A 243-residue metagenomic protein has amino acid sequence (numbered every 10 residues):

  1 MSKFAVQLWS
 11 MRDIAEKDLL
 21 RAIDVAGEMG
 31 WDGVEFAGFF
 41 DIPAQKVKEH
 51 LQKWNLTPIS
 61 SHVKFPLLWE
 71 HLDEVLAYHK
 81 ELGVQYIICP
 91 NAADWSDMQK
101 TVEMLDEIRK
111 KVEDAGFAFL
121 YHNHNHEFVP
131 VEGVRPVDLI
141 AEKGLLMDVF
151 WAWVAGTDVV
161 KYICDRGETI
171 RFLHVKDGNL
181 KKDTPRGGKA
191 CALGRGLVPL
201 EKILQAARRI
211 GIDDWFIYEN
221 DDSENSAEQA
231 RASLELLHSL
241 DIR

Functional and structural regions predicted by a protein language model:
M1-Q85, I242-R243: N-terminal pre-domain/capping segments
A5-W9, E35-A37, I59-H62, I88-P90 (+4 more regions): A cross-family glycoside hydrolase active-site/sugar-binding cleft signature
V6, A26, V34, L51 (+7 more regions): Conserved, mostly hydrophobic/aromatic
R12-K17, E35-K46, K64-H71, A92-Q99 (+4 more regions): Acidic-and-aromatic substrate-binding clefts and catalytic sites of carbohydrate-active enzymes
D24, G33, H50, T57-I59 (+2 more regions): Active-site acidic/histidine proton-transfer and metal-coordination neighborhood in alpha/beta enzyme cores
W31, V84, I170, I212-D213: A structural motif
V34, D114-L197: Acidic/histidine-rich catalytic cores of soluble enzymes
D138-I140, S226-I242: Short, electropositive alpha-helical surface patch
